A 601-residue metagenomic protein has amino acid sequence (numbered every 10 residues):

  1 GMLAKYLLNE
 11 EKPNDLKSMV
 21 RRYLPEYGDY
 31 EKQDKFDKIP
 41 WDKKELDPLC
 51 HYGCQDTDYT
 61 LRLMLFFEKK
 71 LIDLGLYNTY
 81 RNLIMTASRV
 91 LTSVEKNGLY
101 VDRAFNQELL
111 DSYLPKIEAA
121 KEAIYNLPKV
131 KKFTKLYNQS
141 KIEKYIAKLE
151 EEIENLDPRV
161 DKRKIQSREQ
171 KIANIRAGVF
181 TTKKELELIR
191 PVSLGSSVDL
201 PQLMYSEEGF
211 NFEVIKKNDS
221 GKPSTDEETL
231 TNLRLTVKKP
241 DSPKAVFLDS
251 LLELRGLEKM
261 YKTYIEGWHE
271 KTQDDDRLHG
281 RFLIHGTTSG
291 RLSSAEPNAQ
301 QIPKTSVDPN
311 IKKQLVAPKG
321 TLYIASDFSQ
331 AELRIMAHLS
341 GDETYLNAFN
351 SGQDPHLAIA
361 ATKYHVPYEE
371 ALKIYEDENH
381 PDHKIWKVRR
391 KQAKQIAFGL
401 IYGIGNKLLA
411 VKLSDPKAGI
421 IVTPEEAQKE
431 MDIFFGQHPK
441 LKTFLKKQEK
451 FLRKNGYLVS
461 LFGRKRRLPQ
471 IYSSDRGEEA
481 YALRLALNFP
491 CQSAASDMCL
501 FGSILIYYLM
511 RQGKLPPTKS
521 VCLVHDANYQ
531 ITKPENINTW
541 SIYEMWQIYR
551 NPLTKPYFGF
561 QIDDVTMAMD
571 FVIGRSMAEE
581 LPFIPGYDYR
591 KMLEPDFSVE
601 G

Functional and structural regions predicted by a protein language model:
G1-G601: Conserved catalytic core of nucleotide polymerization and phosphodiester-bond processing enzymes
